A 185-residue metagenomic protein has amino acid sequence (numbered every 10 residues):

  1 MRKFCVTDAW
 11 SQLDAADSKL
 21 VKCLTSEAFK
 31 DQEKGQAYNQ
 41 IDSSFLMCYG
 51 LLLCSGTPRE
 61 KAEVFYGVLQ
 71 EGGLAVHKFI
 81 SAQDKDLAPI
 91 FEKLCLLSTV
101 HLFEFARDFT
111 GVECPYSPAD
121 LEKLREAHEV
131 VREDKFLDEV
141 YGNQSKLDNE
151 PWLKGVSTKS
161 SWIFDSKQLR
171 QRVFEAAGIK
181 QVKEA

Functional and structural regions predicted by a protein language model:
M1-A15: Structured catalytic modules that directly regulate molecular switches in eukaryotic signaling
K3-T7, L53, G72, K159: Residue-level signature of the C-terminal ends
L13-F29, S43-M47, R59-A185: EF-hand and EF-hand-like helix-loop-helix modules
D31-K34: Short, recurring structural edge motifs at helix starts
Q36-S44: Long acidic/polar interaction regions in large eukaryotic complex-forming proteins
G50-P58: Hydrophobic, ordered structural segments
